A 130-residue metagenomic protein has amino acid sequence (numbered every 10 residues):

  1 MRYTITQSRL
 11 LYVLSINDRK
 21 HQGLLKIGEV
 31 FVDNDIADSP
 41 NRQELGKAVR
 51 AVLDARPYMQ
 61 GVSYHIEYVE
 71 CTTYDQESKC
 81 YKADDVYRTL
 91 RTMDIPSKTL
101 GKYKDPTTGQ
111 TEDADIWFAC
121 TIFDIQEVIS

Functional and structural regions predicted by a protein language model:
M1-S130: Non-catalytic accessory segments flanking enzymatic or RNA/DNA-binding domains
